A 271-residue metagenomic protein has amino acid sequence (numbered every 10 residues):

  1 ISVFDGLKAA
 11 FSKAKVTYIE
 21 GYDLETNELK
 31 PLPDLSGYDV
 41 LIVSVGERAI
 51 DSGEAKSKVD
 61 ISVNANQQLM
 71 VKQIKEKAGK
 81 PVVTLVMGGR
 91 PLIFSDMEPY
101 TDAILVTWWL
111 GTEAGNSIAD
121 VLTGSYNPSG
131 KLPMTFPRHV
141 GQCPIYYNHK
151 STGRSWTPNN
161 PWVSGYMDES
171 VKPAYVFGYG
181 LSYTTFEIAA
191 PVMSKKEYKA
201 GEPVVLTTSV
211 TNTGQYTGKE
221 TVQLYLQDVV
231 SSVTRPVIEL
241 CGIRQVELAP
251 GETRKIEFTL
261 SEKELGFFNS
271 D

Functional and structural regions predicted by a protein language model:
I1-D271: C-terminal non-catalytic regions of proteins with extracellular/luminal or membrane-system context
